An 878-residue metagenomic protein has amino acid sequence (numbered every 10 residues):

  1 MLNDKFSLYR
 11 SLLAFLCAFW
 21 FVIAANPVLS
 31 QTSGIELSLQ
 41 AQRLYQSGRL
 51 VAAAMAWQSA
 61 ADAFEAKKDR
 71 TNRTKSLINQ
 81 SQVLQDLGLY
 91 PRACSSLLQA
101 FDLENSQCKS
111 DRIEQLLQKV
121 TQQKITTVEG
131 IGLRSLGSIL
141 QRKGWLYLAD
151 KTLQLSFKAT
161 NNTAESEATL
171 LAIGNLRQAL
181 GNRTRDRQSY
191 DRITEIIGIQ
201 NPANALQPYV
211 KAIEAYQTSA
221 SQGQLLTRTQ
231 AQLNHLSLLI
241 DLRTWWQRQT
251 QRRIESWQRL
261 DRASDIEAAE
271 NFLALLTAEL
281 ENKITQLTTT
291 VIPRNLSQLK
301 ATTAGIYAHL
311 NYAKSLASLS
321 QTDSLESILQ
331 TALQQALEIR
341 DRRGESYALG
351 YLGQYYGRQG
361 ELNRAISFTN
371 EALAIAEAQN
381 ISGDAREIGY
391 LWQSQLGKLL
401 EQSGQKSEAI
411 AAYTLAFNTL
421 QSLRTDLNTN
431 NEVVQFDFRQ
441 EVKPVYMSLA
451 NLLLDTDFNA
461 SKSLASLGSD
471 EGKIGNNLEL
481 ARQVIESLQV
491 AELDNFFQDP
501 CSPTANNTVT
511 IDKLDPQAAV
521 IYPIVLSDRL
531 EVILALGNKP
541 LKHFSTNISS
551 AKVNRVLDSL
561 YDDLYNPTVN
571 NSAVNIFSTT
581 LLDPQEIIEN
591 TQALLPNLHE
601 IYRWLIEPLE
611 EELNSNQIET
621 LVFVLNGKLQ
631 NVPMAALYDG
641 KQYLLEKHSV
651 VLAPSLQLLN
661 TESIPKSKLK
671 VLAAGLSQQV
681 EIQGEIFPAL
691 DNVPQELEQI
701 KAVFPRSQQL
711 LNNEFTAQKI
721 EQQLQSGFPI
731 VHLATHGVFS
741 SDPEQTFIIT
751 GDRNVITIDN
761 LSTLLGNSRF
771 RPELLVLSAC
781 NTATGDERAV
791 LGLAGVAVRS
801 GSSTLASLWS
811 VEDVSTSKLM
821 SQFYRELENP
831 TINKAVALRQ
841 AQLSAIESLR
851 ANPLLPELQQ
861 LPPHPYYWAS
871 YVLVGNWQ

Functional and structural regions predicted by a protein language model:
L2-F15: Bacterial N-terminal signal peptides that target proteins for export
C17-K75: N-terminal leader/linker segments that initiate helical-solenoid repeat arrays
S33-I35, V128-I131, S166, G305-Y307: Generic helix N-cap/helix-start motif at coil->alpha-helix transitions
I35-Q46, S59, T71-D86, I131-Q141 (+1 more regions): Non-membrane alpha-helical segments in proteins
Q46-V51, D86-P91, S95, G144: Inter-helical turn/loop elements of alpha-helical hairpins
D69-S106: Mid-chain, structured segments of secreted extracytoplasmic proteins
E114, L148, Q154, K158 (+11 more regions): Alpha-helical solenoid repeat scaffolds used for protein-protein interaction
N506, I511-S549, V556, Y561 (+2 more regions): Catalytic cores of enzymes
